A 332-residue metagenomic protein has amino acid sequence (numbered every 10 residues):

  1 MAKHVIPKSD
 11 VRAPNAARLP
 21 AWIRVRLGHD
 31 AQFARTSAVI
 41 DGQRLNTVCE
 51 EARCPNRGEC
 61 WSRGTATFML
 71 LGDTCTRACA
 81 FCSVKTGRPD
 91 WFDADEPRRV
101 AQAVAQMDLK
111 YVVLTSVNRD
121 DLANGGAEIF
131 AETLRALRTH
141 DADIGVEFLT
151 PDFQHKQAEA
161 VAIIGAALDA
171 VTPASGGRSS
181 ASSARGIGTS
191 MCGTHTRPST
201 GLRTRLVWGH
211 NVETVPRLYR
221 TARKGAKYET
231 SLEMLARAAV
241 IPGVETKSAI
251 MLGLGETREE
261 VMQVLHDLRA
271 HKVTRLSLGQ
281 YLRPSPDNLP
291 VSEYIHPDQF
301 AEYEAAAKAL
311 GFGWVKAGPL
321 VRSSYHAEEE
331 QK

Functional and structural regions predicted by a protein language model:
M1, S179-S182, G186: Compositionally biased, low-complexity intrinsically disordered regions
M1-T67, Q102, E132-D143, A158 (+3 more regions): Auxiliary Fe-S-binding modules of radical SAM enzymes
A16-I23, E59-E96: Canonical Radical SAM [4Fe-4S] cluster-binding loop centered on the CxxxCxxC motif and its immediate flanking residues
S83-R99, Q106-Q157, A170, T204-A239 (+2 more regions): Core AdoMet radical
T172-P173, R178: Compositionally biased low-complexity segments, especially N-terminal hydrophobic helices that form the hydrophobic
A184, S199-R203: Short Gly/Ser/Thr- and charged-rich N-terminal loops/segments that act as flexible capping/hinge elements
